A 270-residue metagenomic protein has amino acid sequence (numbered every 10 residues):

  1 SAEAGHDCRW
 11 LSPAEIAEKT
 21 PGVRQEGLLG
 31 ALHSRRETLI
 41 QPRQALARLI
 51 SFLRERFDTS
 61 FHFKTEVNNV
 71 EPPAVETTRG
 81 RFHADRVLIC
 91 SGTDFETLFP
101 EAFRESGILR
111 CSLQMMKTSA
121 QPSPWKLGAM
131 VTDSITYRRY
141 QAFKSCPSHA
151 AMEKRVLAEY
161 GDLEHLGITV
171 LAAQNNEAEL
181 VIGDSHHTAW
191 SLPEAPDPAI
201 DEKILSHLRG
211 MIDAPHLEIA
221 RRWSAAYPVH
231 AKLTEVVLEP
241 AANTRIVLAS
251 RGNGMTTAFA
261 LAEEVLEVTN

Functional and structural regions predicted by a protein language model:
S1-K19: Dinucleotide-binding Rossmann-like beta1-alpha1 core, especially the glycine-rich loop that anchors the ADP
H6, L53-S60, P215, A241-N243: A short helix-to-beta-strand connector/capping loop
R9-L11, S60-H62, E218-A220: General small-molecule cofactor/ligand-binding pocket signal
L29-R86, C90: Helical element adjacent to the flavin cofactor pocket in flavoenzyme catalytic cores
R81-P147: Central helical "cap/lid" subdomain
E96-P100, A150-V156, L217-I219: Short Pro/Gly-enriched beta-strand edge/turn motifs at strand-loop
R139-N175, H207-G210: FAD cofactor-binding and catalytic pocket of flavoenzymes
G167-T169, A173-V181, H187-N270: C-terminal catalytic lobe of FAD-dependent flavoproteins
